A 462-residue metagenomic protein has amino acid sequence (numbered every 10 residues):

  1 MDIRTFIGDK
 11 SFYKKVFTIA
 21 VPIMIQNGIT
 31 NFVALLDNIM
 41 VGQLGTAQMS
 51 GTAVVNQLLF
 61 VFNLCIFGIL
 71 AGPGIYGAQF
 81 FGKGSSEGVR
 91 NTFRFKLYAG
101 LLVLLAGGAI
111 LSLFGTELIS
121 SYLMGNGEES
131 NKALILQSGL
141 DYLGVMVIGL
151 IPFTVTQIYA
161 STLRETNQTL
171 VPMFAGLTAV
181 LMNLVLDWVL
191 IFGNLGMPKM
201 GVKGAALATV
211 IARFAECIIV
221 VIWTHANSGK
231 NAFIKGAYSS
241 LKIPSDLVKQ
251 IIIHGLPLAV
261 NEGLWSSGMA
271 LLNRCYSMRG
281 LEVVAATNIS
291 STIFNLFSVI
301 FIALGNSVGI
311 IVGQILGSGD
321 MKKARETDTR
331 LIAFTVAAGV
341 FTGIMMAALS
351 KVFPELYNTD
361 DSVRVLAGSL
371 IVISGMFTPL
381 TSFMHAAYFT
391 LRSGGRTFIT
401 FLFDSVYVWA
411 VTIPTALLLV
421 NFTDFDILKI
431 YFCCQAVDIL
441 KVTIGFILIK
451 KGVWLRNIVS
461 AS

Functional and structural regions predicted by a protein language model:
M1-A20, G77-G149, K199-L256, V312-F377 (+1 more regions): Short alpha-helical transmembrane segments in multi-pass integral membrane proteins
F12, L36-M40, Q48, P73 (+8 more regions): Hydrophobic alpha-helical segments typical of transmembrane helices and their membrane-interface/capping positions
T18-D37, V145, A179, A212-E216 (+4 more regions): Transmembrane helical elements of multi-pass membrane transporters/channels
M24, G28, F32, L36 (+19 more regions): Generic alpha-helical transmembrane segments of integral inner-membrane proteins, especially permease/transport modules
I25, D37-V41, T52, G77-G82 (+21 more regions): Hydrophobic/aromatic residues within transmembrane alpha-helices of membrane transport systems, especially the TMDs
G28, F32-S50, I119-A133, V189-M200 (+4 more regions): Helix-terminus/linker motif at the lipid-water interface of multi-pass membrane proteins
M49-A109, F153-P172, A286-S350, T381-T400: Small-residue-rich hydrophobic transmembrane alpha-helices
L70, V145-R164, P172-V180, A205-V221 (+5 more regions): Short runs within selected transmembrane alpha-helices of multi-pass transporters and secretion channels
